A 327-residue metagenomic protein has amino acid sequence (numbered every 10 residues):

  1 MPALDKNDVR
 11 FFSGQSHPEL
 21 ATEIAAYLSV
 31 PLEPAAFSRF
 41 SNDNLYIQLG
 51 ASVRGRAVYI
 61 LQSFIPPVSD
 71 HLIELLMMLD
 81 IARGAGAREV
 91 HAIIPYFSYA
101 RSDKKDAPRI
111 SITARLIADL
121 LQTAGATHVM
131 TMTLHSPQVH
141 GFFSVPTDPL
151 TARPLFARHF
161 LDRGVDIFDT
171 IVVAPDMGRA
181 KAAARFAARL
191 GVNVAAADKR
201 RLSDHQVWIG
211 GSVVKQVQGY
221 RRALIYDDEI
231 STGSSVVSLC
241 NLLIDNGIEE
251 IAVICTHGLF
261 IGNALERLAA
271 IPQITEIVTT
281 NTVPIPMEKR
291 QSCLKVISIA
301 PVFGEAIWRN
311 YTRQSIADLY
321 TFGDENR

Functional and structural regions predicted by a protein language model:
M1-R327: PRPP-associated nucleotide enzymes
